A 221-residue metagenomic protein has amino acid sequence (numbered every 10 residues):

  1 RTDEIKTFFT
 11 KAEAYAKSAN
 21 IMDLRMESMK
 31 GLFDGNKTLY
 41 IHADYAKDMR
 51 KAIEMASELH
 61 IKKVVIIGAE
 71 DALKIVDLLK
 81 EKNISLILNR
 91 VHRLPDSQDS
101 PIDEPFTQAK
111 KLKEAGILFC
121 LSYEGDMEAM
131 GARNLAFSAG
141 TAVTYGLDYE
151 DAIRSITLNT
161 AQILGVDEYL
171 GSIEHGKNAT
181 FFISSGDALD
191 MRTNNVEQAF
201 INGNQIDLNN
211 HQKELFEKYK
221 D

Functional and structural regions predicted by a protein language model:
R1-K63, N195: Polyanionic/metal-chelating signatures
A19-M29, R93, Q212-K220: Long, charged amphipathic helices and adjacent flexible linkers at domain junctions
S28, K74-I75, Q108, G171: Short acidic active-site motifs
T38, K80, N89-H92, S100-S185 (+1 more regions): His/Asp/Glu-enriched, well-ordered alpha-helical/loop segment that forms or immediately abuts the divalent-metal
L39-H42, A52, V65-I67, S85-L88 (+1 more regions): Structural recognition of the beta-strand scaffold that forms the well-ordered cores of secreted hydrolase catalytic
Y40-D44, K62-D71, V91, P95-S97: Catalytic beta/alpha-barrel core
D71-E81: Active-site-adjacent beta->alpha loops and helix N-cap segments on the catalytic face of soluble alpha/beta enzymes
E174-Y219: C-terminal cap of metal-dependent C-N hydrolases
